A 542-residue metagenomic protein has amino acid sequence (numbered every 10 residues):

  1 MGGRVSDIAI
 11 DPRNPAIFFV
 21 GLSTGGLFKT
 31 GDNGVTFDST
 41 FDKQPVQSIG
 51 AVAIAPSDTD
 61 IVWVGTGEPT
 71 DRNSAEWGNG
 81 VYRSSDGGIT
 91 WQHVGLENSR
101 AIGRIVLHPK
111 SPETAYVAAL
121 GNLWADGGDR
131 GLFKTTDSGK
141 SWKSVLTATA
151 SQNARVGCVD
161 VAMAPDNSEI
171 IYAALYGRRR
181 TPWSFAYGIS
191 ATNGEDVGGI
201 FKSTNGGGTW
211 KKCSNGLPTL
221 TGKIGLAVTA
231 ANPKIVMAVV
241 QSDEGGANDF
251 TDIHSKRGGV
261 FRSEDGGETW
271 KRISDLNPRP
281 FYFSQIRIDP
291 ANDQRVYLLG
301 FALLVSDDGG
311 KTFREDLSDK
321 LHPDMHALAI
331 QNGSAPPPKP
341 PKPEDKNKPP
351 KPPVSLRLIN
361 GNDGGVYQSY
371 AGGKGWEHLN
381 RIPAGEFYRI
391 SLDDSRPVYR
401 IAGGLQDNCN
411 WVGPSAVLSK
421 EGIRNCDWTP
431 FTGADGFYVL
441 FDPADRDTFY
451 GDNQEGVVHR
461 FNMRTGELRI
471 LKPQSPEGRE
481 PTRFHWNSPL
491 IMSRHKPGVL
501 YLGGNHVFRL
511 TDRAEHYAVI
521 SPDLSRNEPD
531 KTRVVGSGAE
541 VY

Functional and structural regions predicted by a protein language model:
M1-Y542: Beta-propeller blade termini and top-face loops
